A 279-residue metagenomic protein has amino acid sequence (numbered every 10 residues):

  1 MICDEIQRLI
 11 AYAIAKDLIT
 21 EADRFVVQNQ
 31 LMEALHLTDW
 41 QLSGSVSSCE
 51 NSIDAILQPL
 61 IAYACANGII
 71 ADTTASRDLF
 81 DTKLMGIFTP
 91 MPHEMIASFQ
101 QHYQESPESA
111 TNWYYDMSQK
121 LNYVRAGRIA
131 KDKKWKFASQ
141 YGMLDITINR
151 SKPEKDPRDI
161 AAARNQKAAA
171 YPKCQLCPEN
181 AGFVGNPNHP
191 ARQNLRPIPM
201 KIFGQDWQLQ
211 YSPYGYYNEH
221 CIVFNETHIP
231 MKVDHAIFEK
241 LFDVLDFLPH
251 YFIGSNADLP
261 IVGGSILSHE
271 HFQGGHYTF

Functional and structural regions predicted by a protein language model:
M1-P230: Active-site microenvironments that recognize anionic phosphate/pyrophosphate groups
A162-Q166, N225-T227, E239-F242, H269 (+1 more regions): Generic alpha-helical propensity signal that fires on short helical segments and nearby coil/disordered stretches
Q175-A181, E239-F242, G254-S255: Short C-terminal domain-edge/linker segments immediately following a structured domain
N194-R196, E226-I253: Helical scaffold of the NTase/Pol beta-like nucleotidyltransferase catalytic core
L209, I253, E270-F272: Hydrophobic faces of well-ordered beta-strands that scaffold small-molecule active sites in alpha/beta enzyme cores
E219-H220, N225, V262-F279: Histidine-centered divalent-metal-coordination microenvironment in nucleic-acid enzymes
Y251-G264: A short glycine-rich, hydrophobically flanked beta-strand micro-motif that places a catalytic Asp/Glu for divalent metal
